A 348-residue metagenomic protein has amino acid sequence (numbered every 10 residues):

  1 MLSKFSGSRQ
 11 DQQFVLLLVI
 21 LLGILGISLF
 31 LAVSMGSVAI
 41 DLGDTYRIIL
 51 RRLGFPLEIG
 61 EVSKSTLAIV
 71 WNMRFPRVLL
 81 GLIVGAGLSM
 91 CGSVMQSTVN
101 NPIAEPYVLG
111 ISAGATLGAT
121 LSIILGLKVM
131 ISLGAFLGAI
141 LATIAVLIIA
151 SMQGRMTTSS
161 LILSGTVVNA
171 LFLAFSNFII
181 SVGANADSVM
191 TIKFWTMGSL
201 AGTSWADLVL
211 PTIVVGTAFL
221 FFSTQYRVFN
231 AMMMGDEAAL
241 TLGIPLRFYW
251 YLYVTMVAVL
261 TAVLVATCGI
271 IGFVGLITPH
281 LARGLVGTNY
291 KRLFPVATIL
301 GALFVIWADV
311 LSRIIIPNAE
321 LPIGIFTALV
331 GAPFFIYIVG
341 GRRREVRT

Functional and structural regions predicted by a protein language model:
M1-T348: Alpha-helical transmembrane segments in inner-membrane proteins
